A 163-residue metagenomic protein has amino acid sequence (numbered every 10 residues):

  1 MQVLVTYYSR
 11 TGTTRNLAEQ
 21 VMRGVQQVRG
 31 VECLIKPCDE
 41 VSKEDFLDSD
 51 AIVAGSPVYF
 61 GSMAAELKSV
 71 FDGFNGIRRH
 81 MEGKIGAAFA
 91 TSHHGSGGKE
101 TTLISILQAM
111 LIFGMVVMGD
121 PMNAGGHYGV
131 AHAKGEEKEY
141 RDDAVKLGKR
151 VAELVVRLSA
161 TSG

Functional and structural regions predicted by a protein language model:
M1-V28: N-terminal beta1-alpha1 ligand-phosphate binding loop
T6-Y8, K36, F89: Short hydrophobic segments within beta-strands
G12, G61, T101, K138 (+1 more regions): A generic "alpha-helical surface" signal
V28-C33, M115: A generic structural motif
C38-M122: Helix-loop-strand module that forms the ligand-binding subsite of alpha/beta enzymes
V41-S42, V116-G163: Glycine-rich phosphate/pyrophosphate-binding loop and the adjoining helix
